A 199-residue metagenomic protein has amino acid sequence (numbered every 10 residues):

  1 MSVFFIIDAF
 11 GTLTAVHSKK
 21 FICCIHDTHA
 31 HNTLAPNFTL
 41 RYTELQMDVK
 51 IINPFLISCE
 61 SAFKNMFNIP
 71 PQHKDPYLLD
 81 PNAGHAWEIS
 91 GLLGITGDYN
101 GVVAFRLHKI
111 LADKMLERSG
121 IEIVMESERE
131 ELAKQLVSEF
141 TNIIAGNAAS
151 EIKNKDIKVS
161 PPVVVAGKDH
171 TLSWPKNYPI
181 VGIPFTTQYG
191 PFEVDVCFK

Functional and structural regions predicted by a protein language model:
S2-A9: Extreme N-terminal basic, low-complexity initiation segments that serve as generic localization/processing leaders
A9, S18, D27-T33: Short hydrophobic alpha-helical segments enriched in small aliphatic residues
C23-C24: Cysteine-centered motifs
R41-K199: N-terminal auxiliary interaction/assembly segments of multi-subunit proteins
